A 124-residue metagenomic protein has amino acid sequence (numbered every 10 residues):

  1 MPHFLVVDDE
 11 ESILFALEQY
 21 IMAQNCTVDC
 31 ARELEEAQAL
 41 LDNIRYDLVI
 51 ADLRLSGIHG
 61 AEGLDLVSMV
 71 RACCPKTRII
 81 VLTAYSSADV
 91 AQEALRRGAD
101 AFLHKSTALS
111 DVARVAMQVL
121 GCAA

Functional and structural regions predicted by a protein language model:
E11-D29: Two-component/phosphorelay signaling modules centered on CheY-like receiver
C30-L48, S56: Acidic, metal-coordinating helix/loop segments flanking the phosphotransfer/catalytic sites of two-component signaling
V49, I79, F102-L103: Two-component signal transduction core modules
A61, D65, S86-L103: Alpha4 helix (beta4-alpha4-beta5 surface) of REC/receiver domains from two-component response regulators
A61-K76: Short amphipathic alpha-helix used as the core "switch/output" element in two-component signaling
D89, T107-A116: C-terminal output helix
M117-A124: The C-terminal output helix
